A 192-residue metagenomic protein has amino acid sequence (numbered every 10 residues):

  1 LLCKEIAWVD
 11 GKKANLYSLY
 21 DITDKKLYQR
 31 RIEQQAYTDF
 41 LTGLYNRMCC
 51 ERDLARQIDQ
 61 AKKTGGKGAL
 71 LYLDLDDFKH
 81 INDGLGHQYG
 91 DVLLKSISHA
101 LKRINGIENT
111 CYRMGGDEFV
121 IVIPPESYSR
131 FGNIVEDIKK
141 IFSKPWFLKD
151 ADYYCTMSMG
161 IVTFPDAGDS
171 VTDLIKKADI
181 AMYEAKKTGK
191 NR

Functional and structural regions predicted by a protein language model:
L2-N15, L27, S170: Short loop/turn elements at sensory-signaling interfaces that couple input to output
S18, L71: Sensory beta-strand/linker motifs that couple input domains to effectors
I32, C50-Q57, L101, F119: Hydrophobic scaffolding residues in well-structured cytosolic catalytic/regulatory domains that bind or process
E33-D53, T64, L73-H87, K95: Conserved nucleotide-binding and Mg2+-coordinating catalytic segments in signaling enzymes
G65, F78, S96-I97, C111 (+2 more regions): Hydrophobic framework residues that shape the active-site pocket of cyclic nucleotide turnover catalytic cores
H87, G132, E136, K149-A151 (+1 more regions): Catalytic-core segments of nucleotide cyclases and related cyclic-nucleotide turnover enzymes
Y89-E108: Active-site-proximal alpha-helical element of nucleotidyl cyclase-like catalytic domains and analogous helices
N109-R113, Y153: A short pre-motif secondary-structure segment
